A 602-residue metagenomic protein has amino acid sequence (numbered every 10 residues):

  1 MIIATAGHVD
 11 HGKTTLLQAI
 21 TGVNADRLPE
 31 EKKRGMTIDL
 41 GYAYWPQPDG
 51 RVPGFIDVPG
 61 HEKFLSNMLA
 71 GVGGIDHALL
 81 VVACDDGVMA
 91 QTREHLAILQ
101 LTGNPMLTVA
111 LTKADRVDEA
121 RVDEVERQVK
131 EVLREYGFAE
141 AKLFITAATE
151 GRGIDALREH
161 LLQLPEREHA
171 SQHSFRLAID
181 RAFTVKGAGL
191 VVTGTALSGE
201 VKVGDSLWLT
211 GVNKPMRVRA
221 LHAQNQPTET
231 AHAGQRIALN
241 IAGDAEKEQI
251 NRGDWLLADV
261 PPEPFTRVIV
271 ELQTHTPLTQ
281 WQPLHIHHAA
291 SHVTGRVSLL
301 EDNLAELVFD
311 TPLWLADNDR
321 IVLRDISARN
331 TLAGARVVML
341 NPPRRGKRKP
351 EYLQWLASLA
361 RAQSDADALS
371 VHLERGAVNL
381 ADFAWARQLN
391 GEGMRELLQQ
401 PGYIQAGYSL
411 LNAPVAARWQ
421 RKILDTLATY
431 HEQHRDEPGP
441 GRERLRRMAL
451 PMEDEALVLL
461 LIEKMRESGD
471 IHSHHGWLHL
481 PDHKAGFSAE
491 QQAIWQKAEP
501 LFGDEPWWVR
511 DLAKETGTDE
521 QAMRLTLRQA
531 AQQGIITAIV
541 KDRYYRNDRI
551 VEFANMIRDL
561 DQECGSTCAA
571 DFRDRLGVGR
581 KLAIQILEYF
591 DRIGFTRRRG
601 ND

Functional and structural regions predicted by a protein language model:
M1-V58, D205: Conserved G1/Walker A P-loop phosphate-binding module
I3-G7, H11-I20, K63-L69, G87-A90 (+1 more regions): P-loop/Walker A NTP-binding module and the surrounding RecA-like catalytic core of P-loop NTPases
T5, M106, V117-R121, Q128-E131 (+3 more regions): C-terminal effector modules of nucleic-acid-centric enzymes and ribosome-associated factors
D10, L16, G35, D57 (+13 more regions): Residue-level signature of catalytic and energy-coupling elements of molecular machines, predominantly ATP/GTP-dependent
V52, V58-K63, V72-L96, Q100-E124: Conserved Switch II/interswitch segment of TRAFAC-class P-loop GTPases
H61-E62, D85-M89, N104, K113-D118 (+7 more regions): Conserved nucleotide-binding/hydrolysis micro-motifs of P-loop NTPases
A83-C84, T108-D123, L143-R152, V297 (+2 more regions): G-domain G4 guanine-recognition motif of GTPases
A114, E131-T276: Conserved catalytic-core segments of large NTP-driven translation/proteostasis enzymes
